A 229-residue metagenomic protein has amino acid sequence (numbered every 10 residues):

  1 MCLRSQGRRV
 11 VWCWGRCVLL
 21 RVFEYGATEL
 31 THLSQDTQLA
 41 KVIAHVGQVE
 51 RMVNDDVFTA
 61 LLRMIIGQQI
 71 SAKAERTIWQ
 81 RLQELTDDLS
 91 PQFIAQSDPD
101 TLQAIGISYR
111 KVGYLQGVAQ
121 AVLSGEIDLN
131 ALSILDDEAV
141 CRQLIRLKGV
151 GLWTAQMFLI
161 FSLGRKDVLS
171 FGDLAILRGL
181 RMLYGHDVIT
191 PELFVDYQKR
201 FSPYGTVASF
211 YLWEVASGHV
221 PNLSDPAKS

Functional and structural regions predicted by a protein language model:
V10-V11: Intrinsically disordered, glycine-rich low-complexity segments
G15-V49, L152-S229: C-terminal accessory module of base-excision DNA glycosylases/AP lyases that mediates lesion recognition and DNA
A27, D56-A60, Q96, C141: Alpha-helical scaffolds flanking conserved acidic
Q35-V42, I70-S71, E75-K148, R200-S202: Alpha-helical ds-nucleic-acid-binding substructure associated with the helix-hairpin-helix region of base-excision DNA
D55-Q69: Alpha-helical scaffold segments that form or flank carboxylate-/histidine-based iron centers
I66, S108, V140-L159, I176: Helix-hairpin-helix
